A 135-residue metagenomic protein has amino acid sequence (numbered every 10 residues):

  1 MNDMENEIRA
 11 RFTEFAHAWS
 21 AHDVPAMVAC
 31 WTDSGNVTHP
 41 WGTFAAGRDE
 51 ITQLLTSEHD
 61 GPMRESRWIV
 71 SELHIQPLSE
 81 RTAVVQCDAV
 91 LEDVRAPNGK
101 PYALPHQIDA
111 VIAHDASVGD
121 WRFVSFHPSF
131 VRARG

Functional and structural regions predicted by a protein language model:
E5-N6, R11, V24-L78, D88: A solvent-exposed, acidic/Ser-Thr-rich amphipathic alpha-helical stretch
F15, H22-D23: Short helix-adjacent coil turns
P40-G42, A96-K100: Short, solvent-exposed loop/turn segments at secondary-structure boundaries
T56, C87-V94, S129-F130: Generic short beta-strand segments
I75-V84, G99, I112-R122: A short, structured loop/turn motif at beta-sheet edges
R81-L91, H106: A short hydrophobic beta-strand element
A103-G135: Short beta-strand edge/turn micro-motifs at domain boundaries
